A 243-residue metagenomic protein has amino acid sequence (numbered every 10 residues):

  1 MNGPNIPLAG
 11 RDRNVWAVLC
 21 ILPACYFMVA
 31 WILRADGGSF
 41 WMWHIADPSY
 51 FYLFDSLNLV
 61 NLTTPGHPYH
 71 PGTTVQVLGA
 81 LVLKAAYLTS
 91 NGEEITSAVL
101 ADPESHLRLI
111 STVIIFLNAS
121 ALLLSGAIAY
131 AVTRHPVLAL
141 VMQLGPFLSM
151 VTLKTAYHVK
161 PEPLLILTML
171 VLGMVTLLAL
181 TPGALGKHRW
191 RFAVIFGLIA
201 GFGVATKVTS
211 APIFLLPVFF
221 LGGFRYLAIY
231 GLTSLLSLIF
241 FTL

Functional and structural regions predicted by a protein language model:
M1-L33, S120, L124, Y130-A131 (+2 more regions): Start-transfer (signal-anchor) and selected internal transmembrane alpha helices of multi-pass inner/ER membrane
N2-N5, T181-G183, P212-L236: Perimembrane helix-loop-helix junctions
D12-Y50, N58-T64, G145-S149, L153 (+2 more regions): Transmembrane signal-anchor helices characteristic of membrane glycosylation enzymes that use polyprenol
C20, L100-E104, R108-T133, L148 (+1 more regions): Transmembrane-helix motifs of polytopic, lipid-linked glycan transferases
I32-D55, P65-L81, L88-G92, T209: Extracytoplasmic catalytic/substrate-binding loops of multi-pass membrane glycan-assembly enzymes
Y130-T133, L172-F192, G203: Membrane-interface transmembrane helices that cradle and orient dolichyl/undecaprenyl
V151-L165: Short acidic/glycine- and proline-prone juxtamembrane loop motifs at membrane-interface regions of multi-pass membrane
R191-K207, F214-F219: Membrane-interface alpha helices of multi-pass inner-membrane proteins
